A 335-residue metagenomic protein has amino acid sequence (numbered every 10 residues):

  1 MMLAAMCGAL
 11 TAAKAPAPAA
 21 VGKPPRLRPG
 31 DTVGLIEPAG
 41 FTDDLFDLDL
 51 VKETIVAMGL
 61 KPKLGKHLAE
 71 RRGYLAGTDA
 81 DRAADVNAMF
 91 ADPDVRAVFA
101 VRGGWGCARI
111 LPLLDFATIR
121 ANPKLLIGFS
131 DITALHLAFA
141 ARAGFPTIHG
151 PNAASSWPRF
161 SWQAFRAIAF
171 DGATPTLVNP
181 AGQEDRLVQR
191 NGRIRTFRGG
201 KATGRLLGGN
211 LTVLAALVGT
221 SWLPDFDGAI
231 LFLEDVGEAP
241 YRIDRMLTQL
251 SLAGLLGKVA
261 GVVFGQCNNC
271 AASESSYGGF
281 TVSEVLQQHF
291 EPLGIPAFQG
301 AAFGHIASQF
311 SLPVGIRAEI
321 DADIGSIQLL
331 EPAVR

Functional and structural regions predicted by a protein language model:
M1-P18: N-terminal export signals
A15-D94: ATP/NTP phosphate-donor binding region
L35, V98, D131, L214 (+2 more regions): Buried hydrophobic positions in well-ordered alpha/beta secondary-structure cores of metabolic enzymes
L114-A138, P146-A153, P296: Short, acidic/small-residue loops that bind anionic groups at enzyme active sites
T133-G144, I306-L312: Glycine-rich, charge-decorated loop segments at or immediately adjacent to ligand/cofactor-binding or catalytic sites
G144-T212: Conserved anion/nucleotide-ligand pocket segment
W222-T281: Internal helical hairpin/lid segments
F264-R335: ATP/nucleoside-binding phosphotransfer catalytic cores, i.e., glycine-rich phosphate-binding loops
